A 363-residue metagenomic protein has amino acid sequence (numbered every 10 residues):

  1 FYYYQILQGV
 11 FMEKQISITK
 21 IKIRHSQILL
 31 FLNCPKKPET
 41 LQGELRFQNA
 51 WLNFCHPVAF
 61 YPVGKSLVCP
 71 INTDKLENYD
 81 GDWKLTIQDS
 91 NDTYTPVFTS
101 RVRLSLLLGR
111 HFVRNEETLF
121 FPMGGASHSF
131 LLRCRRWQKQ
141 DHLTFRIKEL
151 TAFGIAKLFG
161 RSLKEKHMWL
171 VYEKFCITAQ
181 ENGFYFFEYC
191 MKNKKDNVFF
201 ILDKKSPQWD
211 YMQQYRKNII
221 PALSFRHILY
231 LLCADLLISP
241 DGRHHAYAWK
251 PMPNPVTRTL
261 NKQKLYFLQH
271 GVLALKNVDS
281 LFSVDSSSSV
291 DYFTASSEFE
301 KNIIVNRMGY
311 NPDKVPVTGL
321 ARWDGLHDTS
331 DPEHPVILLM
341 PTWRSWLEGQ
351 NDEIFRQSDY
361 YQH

Functional and structural regions predicted by a protein language model:
F1-F11: Short, Lys/Arg-enriched N-terminal segments with co-localized hydrophobic residues within the first ~10-30 amino acids
F1-Y2, D92, S358: Intrinsically disordered, low-complexity segments enriched in small/polar residues
I6, I16-I23, I28, I71 (+11 more regions): Weak global preference for isoleucine
G9-V171, D196: Basic, ligand-binding patches in group-transfer machinery, especially extracytoplasmic/periplasmic segments
M12, R243, W343: A broadly conserved detector of short glycine/acidic/proline-rich loop/turn motifs that flank catalytic sites and bind
L30-F31, F47, W51-P70, L158 (+1 more regions): Active-site and donor-binding regions of nucleotide-sugar-utilizing enzymes
T178-K194, A321-H363: Conserved catalytic-core segment of nucleotide-activated headgroup transferases in glycan assembly
